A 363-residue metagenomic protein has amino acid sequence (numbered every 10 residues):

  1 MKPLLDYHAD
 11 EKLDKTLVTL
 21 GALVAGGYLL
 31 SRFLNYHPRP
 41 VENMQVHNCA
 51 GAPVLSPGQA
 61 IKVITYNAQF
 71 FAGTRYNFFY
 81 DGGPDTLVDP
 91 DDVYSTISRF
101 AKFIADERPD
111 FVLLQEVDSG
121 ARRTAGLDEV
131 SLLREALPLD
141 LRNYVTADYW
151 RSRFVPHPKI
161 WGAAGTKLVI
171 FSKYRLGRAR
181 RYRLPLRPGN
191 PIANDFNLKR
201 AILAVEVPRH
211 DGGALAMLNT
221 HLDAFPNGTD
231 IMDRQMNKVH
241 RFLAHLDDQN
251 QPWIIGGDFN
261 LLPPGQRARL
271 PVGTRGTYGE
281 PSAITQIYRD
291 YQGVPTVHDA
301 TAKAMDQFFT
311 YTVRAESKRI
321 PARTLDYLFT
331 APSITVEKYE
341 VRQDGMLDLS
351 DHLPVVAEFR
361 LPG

Functional and structural regions predicted by a protein language model:
K2-A136, N143-V155, W161-G165: N-terminal, active-site-proximal structural segment of metallo-dependent hydrolase catalytic domains
D6-G26, L30-G51, N190, E206 (+3 more regions): Metal-dependent phosphoester-hydrolase catalytic domains
P53-V63, A164, L168-R178, P191 (+3 more regions): Beta-strand-turn-beta hairpins that frame and shape the catalytic cleft of phosphate-ester-processing enzymes
K62-A68, T96-G126, F171, V205 (+4 more regions): Active-site beta-strand/loop signature of hydrolases that rely on acidic residues for catalysis
F71-A72, S119-R122, S152-F154, G189 (+2 more regions): Active-site environment of divalent metal-dependent phosphoester hydrolases
P84-D89, V117-A121, P185-D195, H221-D230: Surface-exposed cleft-lining segments at the edges of enzyme active sites
N143-R151, A179-P185, K338-Q343: Conserved S-adenosyl-L-methionine
